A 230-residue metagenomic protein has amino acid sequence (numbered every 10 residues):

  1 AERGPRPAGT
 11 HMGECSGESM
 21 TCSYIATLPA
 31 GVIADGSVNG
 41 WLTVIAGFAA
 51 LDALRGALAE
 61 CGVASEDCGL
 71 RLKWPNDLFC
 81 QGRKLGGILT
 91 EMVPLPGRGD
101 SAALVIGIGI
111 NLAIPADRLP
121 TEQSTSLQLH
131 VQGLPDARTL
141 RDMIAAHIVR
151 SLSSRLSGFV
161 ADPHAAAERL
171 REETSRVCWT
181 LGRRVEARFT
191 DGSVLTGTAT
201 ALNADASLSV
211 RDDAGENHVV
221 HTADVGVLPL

Functional and structural regions predicted by a protein language model:
A1-P5: Glycine-rich N-terminal segment of FAD-binding domains in flavoprotein oxidoreductases, spanning the beta-loop-helix
R6-A30, L42-G47: DPxDG-like acidic metal-binding loop motif
P29-G69, C80-L230: Long, positively charged amphipathic alpha-helical accessory segments at protein N-termini or as interdomain linkers
